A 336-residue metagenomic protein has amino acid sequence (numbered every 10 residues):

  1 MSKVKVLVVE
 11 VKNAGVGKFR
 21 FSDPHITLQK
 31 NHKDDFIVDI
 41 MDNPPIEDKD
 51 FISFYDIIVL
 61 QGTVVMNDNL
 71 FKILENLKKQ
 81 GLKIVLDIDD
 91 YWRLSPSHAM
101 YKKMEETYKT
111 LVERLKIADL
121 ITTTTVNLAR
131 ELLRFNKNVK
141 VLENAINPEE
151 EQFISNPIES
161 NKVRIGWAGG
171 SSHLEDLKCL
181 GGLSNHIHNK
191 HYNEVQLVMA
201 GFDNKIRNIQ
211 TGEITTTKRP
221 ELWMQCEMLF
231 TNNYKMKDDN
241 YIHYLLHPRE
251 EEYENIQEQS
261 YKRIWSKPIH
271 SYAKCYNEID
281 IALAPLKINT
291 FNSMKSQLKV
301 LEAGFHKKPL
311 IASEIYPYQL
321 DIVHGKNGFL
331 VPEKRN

Functional and structural regions predicted by a protein language model:
M1-V65, N208-Q210: N-terminal pre-catalytic "stem/leader" segment of glycosyltransferase-like enzymes
K12-T27, N147-F153, I158-Y272, N277: Conserved catalytic-core segment of nucleotide-activated headgroup transferases in glycan assembly
A14, H25, V85-K109, N144 (+3 more regions): Acceptor-binding helix/loop patch of EC 2.4 sugar-transfer enzymes, predominantly nucleotide-sugar-dependent
D39-E131: Extended catalytic core of nucleotide-activated donor transferases of GT-like folds
L82, I281, V300, K307-L310 (+1 more regions): Structural loop-to-beta junction motif characteristic of Rossmann-like glycosyltransferase folds
K116-I154, G201: Donor nucleotide-sugar binding/catalytic pocket of nucleotide-sugar-dependent glycosyltransferases
W265-C275, D280-E302, I311-L320: Nucleotide-sugar-dependent
H324-G325, F329-R335: Conserved acidic donor-binding segment of nucleotide-sugar-dependent glycosyltransferases
